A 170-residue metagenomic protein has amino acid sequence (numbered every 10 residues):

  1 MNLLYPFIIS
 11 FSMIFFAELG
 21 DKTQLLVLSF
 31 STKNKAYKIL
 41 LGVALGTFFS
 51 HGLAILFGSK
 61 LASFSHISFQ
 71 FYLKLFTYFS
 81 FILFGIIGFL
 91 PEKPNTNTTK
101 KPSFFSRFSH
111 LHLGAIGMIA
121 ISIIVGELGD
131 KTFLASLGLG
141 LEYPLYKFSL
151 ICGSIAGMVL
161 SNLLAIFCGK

Functional and structural regions predicted by a protein language model:
N2-F69, L134-G157: Juxtamembrane transmembrane-helix termini in multi-pass membrane transport proteins
M13, L73-F76, H110: Physicochemical signature of membrane-embedded alpha-helices that form the seven-helix bundle of GPCRs, emphasizing
M13-A17, T47, S80-G88, S122-G126 (+1 more regions): Alpha-helical transmembrane segments of multi-pass membrane proteins
D21, I82, D130: Residue-level signature of catalytic and energy-coupling elements of molecular machines, predominantly ATP/GTP-dependent
K35-F104, L164-K170: Membrane helix-loop-helix hairpins that form the core translocation module of multi-pass transporters
L90-P91, T98-F133, L139: Selected transmembrane alpha-helices and immediately adjacent juxtamembrane segments of polytopic inner-membrane
